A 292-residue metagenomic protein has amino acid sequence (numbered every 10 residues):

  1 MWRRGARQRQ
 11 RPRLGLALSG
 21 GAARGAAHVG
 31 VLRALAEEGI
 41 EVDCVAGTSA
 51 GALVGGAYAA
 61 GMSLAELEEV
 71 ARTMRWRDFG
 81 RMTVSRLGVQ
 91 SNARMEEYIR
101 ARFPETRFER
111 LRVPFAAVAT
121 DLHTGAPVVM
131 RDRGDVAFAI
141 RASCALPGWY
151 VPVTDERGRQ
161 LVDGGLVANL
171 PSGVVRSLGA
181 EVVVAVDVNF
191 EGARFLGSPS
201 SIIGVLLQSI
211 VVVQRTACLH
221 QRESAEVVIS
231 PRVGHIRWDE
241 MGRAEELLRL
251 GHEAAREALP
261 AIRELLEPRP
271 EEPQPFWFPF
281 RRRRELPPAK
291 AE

Functional and structural regions predicted by a protein language model:
M1-T48, G56-E292: Patatin-like phospholipase
